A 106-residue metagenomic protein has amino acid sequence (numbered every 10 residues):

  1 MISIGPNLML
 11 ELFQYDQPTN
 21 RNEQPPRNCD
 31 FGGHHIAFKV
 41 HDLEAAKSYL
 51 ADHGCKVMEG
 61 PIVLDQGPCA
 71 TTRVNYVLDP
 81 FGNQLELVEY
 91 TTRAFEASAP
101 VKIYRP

Functional and structural regions predicted by a protein language model:
I4-L8, Q14-Q84: Vicinal oxygen chelate
Q17, T91-A94: A short acidic/small-residue loop/turn micro-motif
L87-E89: Conserved SAM-binding loop
R93-P106: A short, polar/charged loop-to-alpha-helix boundary motif
